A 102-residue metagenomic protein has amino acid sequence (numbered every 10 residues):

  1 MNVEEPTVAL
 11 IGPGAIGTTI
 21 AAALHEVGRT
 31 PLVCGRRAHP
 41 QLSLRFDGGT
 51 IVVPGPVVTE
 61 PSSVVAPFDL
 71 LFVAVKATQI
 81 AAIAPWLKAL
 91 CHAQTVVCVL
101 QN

Functional and structural regions predicted by a protein language model:
M1-P54: NAD(P)+-binding Rossmann beta1-loop-alpha1 motif at the extreme N-terminus of oxidoreductases
I20, I51-N102: Rossmann-like NAD(P)(H) cofactor-binding subdomain of soluble oxidoreductases
